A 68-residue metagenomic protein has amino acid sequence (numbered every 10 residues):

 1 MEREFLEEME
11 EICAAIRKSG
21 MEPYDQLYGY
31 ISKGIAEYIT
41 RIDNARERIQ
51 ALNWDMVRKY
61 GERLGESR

Functional and structural regions predicted by a protein language model:
M1-R68: Intrinsically disordered, low-complexity, basic-enriched segments
